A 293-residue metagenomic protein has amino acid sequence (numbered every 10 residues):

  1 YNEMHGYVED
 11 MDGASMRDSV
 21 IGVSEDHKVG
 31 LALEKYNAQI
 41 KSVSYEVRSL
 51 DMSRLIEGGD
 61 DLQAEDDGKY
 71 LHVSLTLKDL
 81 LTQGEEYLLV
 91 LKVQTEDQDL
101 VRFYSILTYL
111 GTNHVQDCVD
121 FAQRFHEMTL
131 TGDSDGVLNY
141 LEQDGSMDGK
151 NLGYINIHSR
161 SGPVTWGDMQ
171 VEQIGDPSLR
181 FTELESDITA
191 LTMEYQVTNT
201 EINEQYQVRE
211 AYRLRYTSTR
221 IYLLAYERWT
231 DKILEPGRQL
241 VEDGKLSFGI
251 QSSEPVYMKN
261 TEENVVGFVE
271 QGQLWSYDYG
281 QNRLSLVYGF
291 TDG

Functional and structural regions predicted by a protein language model:
N2-Y45, L55, E86-D168, G244-R283 (+1 more regions): Core segments of small alpha/beta cavity-forming domains
A14-G30, K41-Y70, S74-L91, S159-N203: Surface-exposed, charged secondary-structure patches
S49, R215, D278-G280: Structural recognition of the beta-propeller blade-terminating site
D66-K69, S74-Q98, Y104-H114, D120 (+2 more regions): Contiguous hydrophobic, core-forming segments of folded domains
T82, I188-E227, K232-P236: Exposed beta-sheet edge and beta->alpha loop/turn motif
R180-F181, A211-R213, V265-V266: Short, surface-exposed charged micro-motifs
S186-I188, S218, E263, Q271: Residue-level signal for tight coil/turn positions that link beta-strands
R238-L240: Acidic, serine/threonine-rich low-complexity disordered tracts
